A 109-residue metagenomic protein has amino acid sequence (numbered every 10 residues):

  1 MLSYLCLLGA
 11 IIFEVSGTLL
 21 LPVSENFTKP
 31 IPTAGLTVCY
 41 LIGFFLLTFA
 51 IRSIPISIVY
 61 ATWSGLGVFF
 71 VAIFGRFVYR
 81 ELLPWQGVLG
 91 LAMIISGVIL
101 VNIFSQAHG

Functional and structural regions predicted by a protein language model:
M1-G109: Polytopic alpha-helical membrane proteins, predominantly small-molecule transporters/carriers
